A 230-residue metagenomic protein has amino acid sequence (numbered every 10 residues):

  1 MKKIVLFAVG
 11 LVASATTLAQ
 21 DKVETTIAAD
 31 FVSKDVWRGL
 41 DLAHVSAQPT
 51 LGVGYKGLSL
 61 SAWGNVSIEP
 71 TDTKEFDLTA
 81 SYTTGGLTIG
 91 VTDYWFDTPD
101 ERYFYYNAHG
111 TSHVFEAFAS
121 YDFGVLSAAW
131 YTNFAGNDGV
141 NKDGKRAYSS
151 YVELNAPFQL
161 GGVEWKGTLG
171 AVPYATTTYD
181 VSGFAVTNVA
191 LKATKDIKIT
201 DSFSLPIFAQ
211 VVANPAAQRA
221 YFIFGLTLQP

Functional and structural regions predicted by a protein language model:
M1-E24: Cleavable N-terminal export/targeting peptides
Q20-E24, G57, G86, G90 (+2 more regions): Short loop/turn motifs that connect adjacent beta-strands in outer-membrane beta-barrel proteins
Q20-I68: Short glycine/proline- and aromatic-enriched beta-strand/turn motifs that initiate or cap beta-hairpins
V23-T25, A43-A47, D72-F76, T111-A117 (+4 more regions): Residues that define the transmembrane beta-barrel architecture of outer-membrane proteins
I27-A29, L51, L60-A62, A80 (+5 more regions): Membrane-embedded beta-strand positions of outer-membrane beta-barrel proteins
D30-K34, W63-S67, T83, T92-F96 (+4 more regions): Outer-membrane beta-barrel pore domains and translocons
N107-T176, Q229: Detector for outer-membrane/organellar transmembrane beta-barrel domains, recognizing the amphipathic beta-strand
L191, I197, Q218-P230: Outer-membrane beta-barrel "beta-signal"
